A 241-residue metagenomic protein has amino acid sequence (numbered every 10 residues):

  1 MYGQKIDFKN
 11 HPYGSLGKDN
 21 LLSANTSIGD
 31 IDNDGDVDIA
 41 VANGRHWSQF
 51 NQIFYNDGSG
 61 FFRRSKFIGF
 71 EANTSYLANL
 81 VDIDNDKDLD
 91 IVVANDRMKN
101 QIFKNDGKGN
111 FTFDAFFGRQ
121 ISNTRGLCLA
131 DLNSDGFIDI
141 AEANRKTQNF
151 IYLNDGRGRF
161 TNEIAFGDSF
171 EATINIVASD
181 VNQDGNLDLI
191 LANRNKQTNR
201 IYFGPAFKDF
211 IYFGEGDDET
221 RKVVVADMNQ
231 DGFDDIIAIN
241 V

Functional and structural regions predicted by a protein language model:
Y2-L21, Y55-N73, K104-S122, L153-E171 (+1 more regions): Blade-edge motifs of beta-propeller repeat domains
L16-N33, I39-V41: Beta-strand-rich domains and repeat architectures in extracellular enzymes and scaffolds, especially beta-propellers
A24-N33, Y76-N85, K104, R125-S134 (+2 more regions): Beta-propeller blade termini
D34, D38, D86, D90 (+5 more regions): Acidic carboxylate motifs that coordinate Ca2+ or other divalent cations, activating on Asp/Glu
I39-G44, I91-N95, I140-A143, L189-N193 (+1 more regions): Hydrophobic beta-strand segments that make up the repeating blades of beta-propeller and related beta-repeat
G44-S48, M98, T147, N195-Q197: Short glycine/acidic-enriched loop and turn motifs that connect beta-strands
S122-A130, G136, E142-T147, E171-A178 (+3 more regions): Solenoidal tandem-repeat scaffolds enriched in leucines and small polar residues
